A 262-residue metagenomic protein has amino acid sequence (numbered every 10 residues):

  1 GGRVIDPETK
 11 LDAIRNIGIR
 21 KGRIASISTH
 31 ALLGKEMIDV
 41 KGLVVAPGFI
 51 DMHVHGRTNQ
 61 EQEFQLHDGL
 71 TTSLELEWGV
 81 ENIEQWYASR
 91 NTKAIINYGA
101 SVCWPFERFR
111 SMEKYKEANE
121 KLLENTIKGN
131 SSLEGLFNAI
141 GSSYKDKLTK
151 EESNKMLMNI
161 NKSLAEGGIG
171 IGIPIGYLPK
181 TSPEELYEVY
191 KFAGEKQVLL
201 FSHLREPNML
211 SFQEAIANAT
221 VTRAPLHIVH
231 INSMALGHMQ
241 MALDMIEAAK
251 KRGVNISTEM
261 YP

Functional and structural regions predicted by a protein language model:
G2, G22, G42, H53 (+5 more regions): Divalent metal-coordination and catalytic microenvironments
V4-A46: Histidine-rich, glycine-flanked metal-binding segment
P7, W78, G176: Flexible loop residues that form catalytic and substrate-binding hotspots at small-molecule/glycan-binding clefts
V40-V45, Q60-G172, G194, V254: Divalent-metal coordination cores built from histidine and acidic residues
G48-H55: Metallo-beta-lactamase
H55-R57, E77-E81, E206-P207, M234-A235: Short beta->alpha connector loops
T58-N59, N82-E84, F212, M239: Short, well-ordered alpha-helical microsegments
K147-I173, L178-P262: Histidine/acidic residue-rich metal-binding segments in metalloenzymes
